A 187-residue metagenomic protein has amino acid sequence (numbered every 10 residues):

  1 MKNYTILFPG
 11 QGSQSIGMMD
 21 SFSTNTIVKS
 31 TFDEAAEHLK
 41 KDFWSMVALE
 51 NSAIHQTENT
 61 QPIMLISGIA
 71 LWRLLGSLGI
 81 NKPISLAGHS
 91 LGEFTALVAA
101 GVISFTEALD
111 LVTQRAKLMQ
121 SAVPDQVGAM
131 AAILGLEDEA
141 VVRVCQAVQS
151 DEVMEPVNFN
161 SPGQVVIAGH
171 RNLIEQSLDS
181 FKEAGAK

Functional and structural regions predicted by a protein language model:
K2-A87, I167: Helix-rich "cap/lid" substructures immediately adjacent to catalytic or cofactor-binding pockets
Q11-S13, A100-K187: Alpha/beta catalytic cores of group-transfer enzymes, especially the acyltransferase/condensing modules of polyketide
I27, L91, N172: Residue-level recognition of oxygen-bearing side chains
S30, I63, S90-L91, I103 (+1 more regions): An amphipathic alpha-helix/helix-turn recognition signal
N51-S52, A87-L91, A116, G128-A132: Short, glycine/charge-rich beta-strand/loop segments that flank catalytic centers and engage negatively charged groups
M64, A70-L71, A96-V98, D110 (+1 more regions): Hydrophobic side chains within alpha-helical segments
G68, I84-G92, A96, S104: Gly/Ala-rich beta-loop-alpha elbow adjacent to hydrolase catalytic centers
L74, L78, L97-I103: Alpha-helix C-terminal capping segments
